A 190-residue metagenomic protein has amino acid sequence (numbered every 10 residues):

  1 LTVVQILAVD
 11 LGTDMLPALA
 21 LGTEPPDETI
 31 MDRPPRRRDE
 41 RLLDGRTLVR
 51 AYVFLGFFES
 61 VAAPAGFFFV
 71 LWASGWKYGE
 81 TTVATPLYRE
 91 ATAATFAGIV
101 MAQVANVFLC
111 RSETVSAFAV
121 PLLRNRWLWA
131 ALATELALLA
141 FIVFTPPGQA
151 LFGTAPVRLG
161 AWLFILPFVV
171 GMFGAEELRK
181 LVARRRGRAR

Functional and structural regions predicted by a protein language model:
L1-R190: C-terminal transmembrane helices and immediately adjacent loops/tails of multi-pass membrane transport proteins
